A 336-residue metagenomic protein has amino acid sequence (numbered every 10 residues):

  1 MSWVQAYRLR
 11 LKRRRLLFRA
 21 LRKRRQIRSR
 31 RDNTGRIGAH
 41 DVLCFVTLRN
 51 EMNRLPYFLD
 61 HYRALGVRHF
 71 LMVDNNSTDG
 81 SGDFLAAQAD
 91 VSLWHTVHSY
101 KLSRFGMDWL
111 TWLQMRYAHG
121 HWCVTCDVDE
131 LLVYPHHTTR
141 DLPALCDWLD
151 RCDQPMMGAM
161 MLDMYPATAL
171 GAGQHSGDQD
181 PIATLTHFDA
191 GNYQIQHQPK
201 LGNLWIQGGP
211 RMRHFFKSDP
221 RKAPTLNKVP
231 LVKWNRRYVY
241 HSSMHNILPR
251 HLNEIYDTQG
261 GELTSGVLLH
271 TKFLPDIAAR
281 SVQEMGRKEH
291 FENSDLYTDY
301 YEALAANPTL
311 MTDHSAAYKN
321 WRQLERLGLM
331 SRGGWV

Functional and structural regions predicted by a protein language model:
M1-L21, H136-V336: Catalytic-site signature of metal-activated, phosphate-bearing donor transferases, centered on the GT-A/GT-A-like
M1-P56, D60: N-proximal low-complexity "stem/linker" segments adjacent to membrane-targeting elements
R36, G80-C126, V133-T139: Active-site-proximal specificity loops/subdomain of glycosyltransferases
F45, P56-L59, G82-A86, M107-Q114 (+2 more regions): Short, well-ordered alpha-helical packing segments
D60-R68: Short, acidic, metal-binding catalytic loop of nucleotide-sugar glycosyltransferases
G66-V67, H119, D127, D153: Short loop/turn motifs at secondary-structure junctions
R68-N76: Short beta-strand/loop segment that forms part of the nucleotide-sugar
